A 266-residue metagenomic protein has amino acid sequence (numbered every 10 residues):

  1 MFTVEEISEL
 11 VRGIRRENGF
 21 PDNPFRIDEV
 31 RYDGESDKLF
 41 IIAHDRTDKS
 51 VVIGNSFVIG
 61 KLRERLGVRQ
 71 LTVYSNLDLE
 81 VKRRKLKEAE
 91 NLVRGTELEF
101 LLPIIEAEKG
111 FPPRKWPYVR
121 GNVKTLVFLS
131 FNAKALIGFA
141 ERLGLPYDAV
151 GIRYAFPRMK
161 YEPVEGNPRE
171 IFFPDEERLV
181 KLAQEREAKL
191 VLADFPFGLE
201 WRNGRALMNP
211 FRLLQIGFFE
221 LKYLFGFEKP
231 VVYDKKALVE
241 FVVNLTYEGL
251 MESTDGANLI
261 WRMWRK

Functional and structural regions predicted by a protein language model:
M1-L10: N-terminal presequence-like segments and adjacent domain-start helices
R16-F40: Short edge beta-strands and adjacent turn/loop segments
D33-F57: A short interface-forming secondary-structure element
E35-D37, L66, G121: Short flexible coil/turn linkers enriched for glycine and charged/polar residues that connect secondary-structure
S50-R65, K235: Charge-rich, low-aromatic oligomerization/scaffolding segments with amphipathic character
R63-K85: A short amphipathic beta-strand at an alpha->beta junction
V81-G95: Short, low-order "capping/linker" segments at domain edges
F100-K266: Nucleotide-activated chemistry modules centered on ATP-dependent adenylation/adenylyltransferase
